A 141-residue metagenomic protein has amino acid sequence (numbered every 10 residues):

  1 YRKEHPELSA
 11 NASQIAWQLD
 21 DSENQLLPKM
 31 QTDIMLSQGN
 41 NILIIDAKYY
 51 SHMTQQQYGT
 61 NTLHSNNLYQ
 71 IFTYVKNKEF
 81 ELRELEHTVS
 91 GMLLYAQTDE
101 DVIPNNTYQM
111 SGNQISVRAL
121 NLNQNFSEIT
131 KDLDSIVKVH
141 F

Functional and structural regions predicted by a protein language model:
R2-F141: Catalytic core segments in nucleotide and nucleic-acid processing enzymes
